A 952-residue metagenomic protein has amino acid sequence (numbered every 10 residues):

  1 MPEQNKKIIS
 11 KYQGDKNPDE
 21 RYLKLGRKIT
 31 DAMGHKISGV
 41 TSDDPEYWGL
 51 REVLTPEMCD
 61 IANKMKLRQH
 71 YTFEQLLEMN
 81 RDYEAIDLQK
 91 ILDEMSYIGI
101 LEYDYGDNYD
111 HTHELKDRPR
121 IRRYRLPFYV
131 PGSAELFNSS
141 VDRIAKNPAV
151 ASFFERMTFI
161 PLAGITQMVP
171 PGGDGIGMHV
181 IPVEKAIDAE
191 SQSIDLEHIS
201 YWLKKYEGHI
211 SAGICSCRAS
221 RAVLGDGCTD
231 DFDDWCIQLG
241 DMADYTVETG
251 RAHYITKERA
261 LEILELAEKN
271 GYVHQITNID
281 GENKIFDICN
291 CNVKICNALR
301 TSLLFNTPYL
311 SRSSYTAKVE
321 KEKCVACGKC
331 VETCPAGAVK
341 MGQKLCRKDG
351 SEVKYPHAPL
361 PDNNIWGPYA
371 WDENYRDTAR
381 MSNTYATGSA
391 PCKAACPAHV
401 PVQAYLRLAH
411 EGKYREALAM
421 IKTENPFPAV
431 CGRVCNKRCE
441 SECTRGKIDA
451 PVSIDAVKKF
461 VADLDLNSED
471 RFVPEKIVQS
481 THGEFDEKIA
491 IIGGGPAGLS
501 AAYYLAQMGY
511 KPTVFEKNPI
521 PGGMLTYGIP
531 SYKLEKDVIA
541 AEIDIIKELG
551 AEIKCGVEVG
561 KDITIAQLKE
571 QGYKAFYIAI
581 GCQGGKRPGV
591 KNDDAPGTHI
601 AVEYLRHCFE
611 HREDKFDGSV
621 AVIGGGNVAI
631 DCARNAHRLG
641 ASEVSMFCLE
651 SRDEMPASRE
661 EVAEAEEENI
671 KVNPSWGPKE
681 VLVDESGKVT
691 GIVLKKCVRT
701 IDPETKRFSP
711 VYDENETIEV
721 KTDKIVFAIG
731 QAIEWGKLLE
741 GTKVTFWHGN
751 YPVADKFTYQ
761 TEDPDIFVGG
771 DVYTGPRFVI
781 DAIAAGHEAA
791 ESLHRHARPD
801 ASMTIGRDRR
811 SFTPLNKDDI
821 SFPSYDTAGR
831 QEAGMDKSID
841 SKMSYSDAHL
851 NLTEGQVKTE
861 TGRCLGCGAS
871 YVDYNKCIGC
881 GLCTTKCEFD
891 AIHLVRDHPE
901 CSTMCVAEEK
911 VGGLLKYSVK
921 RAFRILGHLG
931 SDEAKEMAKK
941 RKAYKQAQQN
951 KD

Functional and structural regions predicted by a protein language model:
E52, Y83, Y124-L126, Q275-I288 (+14 more regions): Ferredoxin-like iron-sulfur electron-transfer modules
R68-N80: Short acidic, hydrophobic short linear motifs in intrinsically disordered regions
T112-F159, R921: Short, amphipathic alpha-helical interaction segments positioned at domain boundaries
A336-P391, V452-I454, K458-K488, Q507 (+8 more regions): Flanking helices and flexible, charged tails adjoining ferredoxin-like Fe-S electron-transfer domains in multi-subunit
V400-Q403, A409-H410, P451-D455, I491-V559 (+5 more regions): Beta1-alpha1 glycine-rich phosphate/pyrophosphate-binding loop at the start of Rossmann-like nucleotide-binding domains
V461-G483, A541-K561, G585-L639, F746-F757 (+1 more regions): Glycine-rich dinucleotide-binding loop and its adjacent helix/turn
P596-D617, D702-P776: FAD-site-proximal beta/loop scaffold in flavoenzymes
C632, V772-A797: A conserved FAD-binding loop/helix module that cradles the flavin
